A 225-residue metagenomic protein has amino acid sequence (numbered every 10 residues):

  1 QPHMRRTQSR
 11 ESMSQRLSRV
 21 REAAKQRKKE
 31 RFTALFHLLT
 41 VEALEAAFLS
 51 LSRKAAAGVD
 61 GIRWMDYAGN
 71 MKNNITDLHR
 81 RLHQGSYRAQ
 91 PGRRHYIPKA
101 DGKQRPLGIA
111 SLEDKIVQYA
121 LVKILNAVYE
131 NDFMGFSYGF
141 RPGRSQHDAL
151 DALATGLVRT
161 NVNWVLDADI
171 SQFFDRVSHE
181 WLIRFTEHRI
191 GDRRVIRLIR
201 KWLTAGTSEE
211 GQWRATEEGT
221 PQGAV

Functional and structural regions predicted by a protein language model:
Q1-G61, M65-K72: Non-catalytic, polymerase-adjacent accessory regions of viral genome-replication enzymes
E42-S52, G61-Q104: Phosphate/adenylate-binding "loop-and-lid" substructures adjacent to NTP/NAD/dNTP-binding pockets in NTP-dependent
A47-L51, A120, L198-L203: Short alpha-helical scaffolding segments that buttress acidic/His motifs in well-ordered protein cores
N74, R81-Y96, A100, I124 (+1 more regions): Conserved polymerase palm-domain catalytic core
P106-L107, S111: Conserved phosphate-binding loops in nucleotide/dinucleotide-binding enzymes
L112-A120: Duplex nucleic acid-engaging cores and interfaces of nucleic-acid transaction enzymes
